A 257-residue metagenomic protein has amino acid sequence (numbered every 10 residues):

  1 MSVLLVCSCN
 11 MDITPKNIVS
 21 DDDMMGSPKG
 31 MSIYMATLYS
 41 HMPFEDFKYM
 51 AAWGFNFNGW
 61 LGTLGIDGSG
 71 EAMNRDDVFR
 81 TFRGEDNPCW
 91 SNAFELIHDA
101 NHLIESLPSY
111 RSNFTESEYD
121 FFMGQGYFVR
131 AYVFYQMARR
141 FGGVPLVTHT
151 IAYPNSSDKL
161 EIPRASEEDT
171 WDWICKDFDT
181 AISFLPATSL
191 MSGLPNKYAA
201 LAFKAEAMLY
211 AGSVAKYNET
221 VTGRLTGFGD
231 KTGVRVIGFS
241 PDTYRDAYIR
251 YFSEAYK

Functional and structural regions predicted by a protein language model:
L5-K29, I174, A205, T220: Bacterial Sec-dependent N-terminal signal peptides
K16-V19, R75-D86, I237, P241: Acidic/histidine-rich, surface-exposed loop or edge segments in extracytoplasmic proteins
S27-P28, S32-K48, D67-F141, S157-L194: Conserved, well-structured interaction surfaces
Y127, L201-A207: TPR/Sel1-like alpha-solenoid repeat signature
A138-R139, P145, S189, Y210-E219: Short coil/turn linking the two alpha-helices of tandem helical-hairpin repeats
H149-N155: Short, conserved phosphate-binding/catalytic loop or strand-edge motifs used in phosphoryl-/nucleotidyl-transfer
T220-A247: A solvent-exposed, charged loop/short amphipathic helix patch at secondary-structure junctions
R250-K257: Polar, glycine-rich mid-to-C-terminal structural blocks that act as macromolecule-binding/assembly scaffolds
